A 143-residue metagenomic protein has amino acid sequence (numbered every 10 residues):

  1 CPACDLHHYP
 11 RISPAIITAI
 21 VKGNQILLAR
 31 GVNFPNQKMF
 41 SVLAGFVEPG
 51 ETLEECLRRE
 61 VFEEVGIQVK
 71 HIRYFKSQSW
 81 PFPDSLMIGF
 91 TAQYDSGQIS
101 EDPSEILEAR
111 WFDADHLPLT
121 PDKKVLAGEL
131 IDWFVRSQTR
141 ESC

Functional and structural regions predicted by a protein language model:
P2-S41, F46-V47, Q68-V69, A92-Y94: N-terminal strand-loop-strand
I16, K76-S77: Positions that flank functional sites
I16, L86-I88, L107: Change "...and in nucleic-acid phosphodiester-cleaving endonucleases..." to "...and in nucleic-acid processing enzymes
P35-F40, F82, D102-C143: Nudix hydrolase/Nudix homology domain
V42-K76, F90, Q98: The catalytic Nudix box helix
Q78-E101: Active-site-adjacent beta-strand/loop module that shapes the phosphate/pyrophosphate-binding cleft
